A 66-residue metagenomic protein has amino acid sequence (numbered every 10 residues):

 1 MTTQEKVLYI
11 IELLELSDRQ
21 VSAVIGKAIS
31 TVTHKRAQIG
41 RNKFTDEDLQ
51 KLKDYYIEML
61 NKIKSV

Functional and structural regions predicted by a protein language model:
M1, K62-V66: Short intrinsically disordered terminal tails
M1-L14: A short, Lys/Arg-rich alpha-helix, primarily the initiator
T2-E5, K43, E47: Alpha-helix boundary/N-cap detector
E5-K6, T31, K51: Pre-recognition alpha-helix immediately N-terminal to the DNA-recognition helix within helix-turn-helix or winged-helix
R19-A23: Short alpha-helical "recognition helix" segments of helix-turn-helix
A28-N42: Recognition helix of helix-turn-helix/homeodomain-like DNA-binding domains that insert into the DNA major groove
D46-I63: DNA major-groove recognition helix of helix-turn-helix/homeodomain DNA-binding modules
